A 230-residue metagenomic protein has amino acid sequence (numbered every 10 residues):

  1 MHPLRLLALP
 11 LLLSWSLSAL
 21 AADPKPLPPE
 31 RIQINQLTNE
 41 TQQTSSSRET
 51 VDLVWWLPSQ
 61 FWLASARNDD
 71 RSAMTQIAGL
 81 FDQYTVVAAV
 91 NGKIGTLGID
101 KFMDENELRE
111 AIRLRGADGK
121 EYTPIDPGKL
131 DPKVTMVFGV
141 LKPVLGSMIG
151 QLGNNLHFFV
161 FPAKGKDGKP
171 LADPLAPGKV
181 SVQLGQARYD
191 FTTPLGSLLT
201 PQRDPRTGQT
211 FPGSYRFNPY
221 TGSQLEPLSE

Functional and structural regions predicted by a protein language model:
M1-A8: Bacterial N-terminal signal peptides that target proteins for export
P10-L13: Short, linear, compositionally biased motifs with a strong N-terminal bias
S16-S18: N-terminal signal peptide c-region/cleavage motif recognized by signal peptidases
A22-E230: Conserved functional micro-motifs across diverse proteins
